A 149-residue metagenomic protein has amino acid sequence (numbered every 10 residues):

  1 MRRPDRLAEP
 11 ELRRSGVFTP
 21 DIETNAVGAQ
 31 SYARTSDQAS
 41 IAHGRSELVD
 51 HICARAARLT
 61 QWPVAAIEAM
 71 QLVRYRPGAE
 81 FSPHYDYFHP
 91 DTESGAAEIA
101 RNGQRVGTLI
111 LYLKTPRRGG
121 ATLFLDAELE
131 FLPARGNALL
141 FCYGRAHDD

Functional and structural regions predicted by a protein language model:
M1-D149: Fe(II)/2-oxoglutarate oxygenase catalytic core
